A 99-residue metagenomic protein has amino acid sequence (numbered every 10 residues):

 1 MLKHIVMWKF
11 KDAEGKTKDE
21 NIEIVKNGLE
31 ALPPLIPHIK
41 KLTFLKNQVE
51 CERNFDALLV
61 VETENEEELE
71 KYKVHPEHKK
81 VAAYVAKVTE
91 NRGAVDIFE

Functional and structural regions predicted by a protein language model:
M1-D56, E64-K71, F98-E99: Short S/T/G/P-rich N-terminal loop/turn motif that feeds into the first structured element of a domain
V25, K87-E90: A short beta-strand-loop micro-motif that forms or neighbors metal/cofactor- and ligand-binding patches at active-site
H38-I39, T89-N91: A generic structural signal for alpha->beta connector loops
E66-V88: C-terminal structural segments of small proteins and small subunits
